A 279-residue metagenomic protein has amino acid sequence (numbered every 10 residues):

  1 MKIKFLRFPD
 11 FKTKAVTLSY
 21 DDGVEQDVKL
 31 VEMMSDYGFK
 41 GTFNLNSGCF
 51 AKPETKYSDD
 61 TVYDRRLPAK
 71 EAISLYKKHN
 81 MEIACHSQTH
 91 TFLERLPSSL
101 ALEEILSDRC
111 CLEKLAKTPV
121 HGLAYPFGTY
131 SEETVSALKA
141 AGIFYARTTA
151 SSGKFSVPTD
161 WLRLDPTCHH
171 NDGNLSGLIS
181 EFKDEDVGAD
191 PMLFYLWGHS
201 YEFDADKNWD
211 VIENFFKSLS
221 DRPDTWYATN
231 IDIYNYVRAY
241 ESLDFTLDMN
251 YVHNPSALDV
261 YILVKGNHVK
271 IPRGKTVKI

Functional and structural regions predicted by a protein language model:
M1-F8, D36, E113, Y145-S156 (+3 more regions): C-terminal domain-boundary segment and adjacent tail
M1-Q26: Boundary/entry segment of secreted carbohydrate-active catalytic domains
T17-L18, E82, T225: Hydrophobic "anchor" residues on beta-strands that sit immediately upstream of conserved functional sites
E25-K29, S131-T134, V260-Y261: Short, well-ordered alpha-helical microsegments
V28-E32, A69-K77, V135-L138, I179 (+2 more regions): Short amphipathic alpha-helical segments and helix-helix/interface helices
S35-F144, A150-C168, M192-S200: Metal-dependent polysaccharide deacetylase catalytic core of the NodB/CE4 family, i.e., the active-site-bearing domain
S98-E103, S176, D206-W209: Non-membrane alpha-helical structural segments and their capping/turn regions in soluble enzymes
L115, L138-A150, H170-D190, E213-S218: Catalytic-core region of carbohydrate-active enzymes that cleave or remodel glycosidic bonds
